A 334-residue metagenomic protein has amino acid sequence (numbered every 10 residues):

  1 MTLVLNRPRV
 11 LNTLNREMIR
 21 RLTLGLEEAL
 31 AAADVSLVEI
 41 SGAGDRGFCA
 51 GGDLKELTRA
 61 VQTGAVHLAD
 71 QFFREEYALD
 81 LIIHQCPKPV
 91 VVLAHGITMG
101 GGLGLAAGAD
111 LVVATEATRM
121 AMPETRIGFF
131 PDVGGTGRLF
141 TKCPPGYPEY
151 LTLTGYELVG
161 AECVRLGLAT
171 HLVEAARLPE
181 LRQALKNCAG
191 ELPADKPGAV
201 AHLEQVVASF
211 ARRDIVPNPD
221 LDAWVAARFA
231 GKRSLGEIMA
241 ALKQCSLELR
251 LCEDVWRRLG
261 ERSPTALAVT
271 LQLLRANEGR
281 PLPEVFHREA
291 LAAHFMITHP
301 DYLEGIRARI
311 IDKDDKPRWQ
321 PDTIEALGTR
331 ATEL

Functional and structural regions predicted by a protein language model:
M1-S41, L81: Conserved CoA-thioester-binding segment of acyl-CoA-metabolizing enzymes
L3, R7, R21-L22, I40 (+6 more regions): Terminal peptide-recognition signature
E17, R21, E75, T265 (+1 more regions): Charged catalytic carboxylate motif
A32, C86-P87, H299-P300: Acidic-histidine catalytic/liganding microenvironments
G42-A78, R126-G128: Glycine- (often His-adjacent) and acidic-residue-rich active-site loop that binds/positions the CoA thioester
V66-D70, Y77-A94, M99-A109, V113-A223: Conserved catalytic cores of soluble enzyme domains, especially glycine-rich substrate-binding beta-alpha loops
L158-G160, A176-L334: C-terminal alpha-helix plus adjacent terminal tail
